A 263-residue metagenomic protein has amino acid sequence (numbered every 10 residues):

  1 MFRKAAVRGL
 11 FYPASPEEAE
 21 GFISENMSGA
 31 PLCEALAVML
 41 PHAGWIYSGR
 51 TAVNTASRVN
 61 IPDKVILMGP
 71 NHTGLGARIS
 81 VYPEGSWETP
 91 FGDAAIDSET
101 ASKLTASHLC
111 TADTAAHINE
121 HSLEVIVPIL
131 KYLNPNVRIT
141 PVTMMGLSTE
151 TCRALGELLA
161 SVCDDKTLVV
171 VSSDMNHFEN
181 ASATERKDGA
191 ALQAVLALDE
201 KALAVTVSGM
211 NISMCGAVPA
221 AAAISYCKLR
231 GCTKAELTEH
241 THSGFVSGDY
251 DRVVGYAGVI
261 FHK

Functional and structural regions predicted by a protein language model:
M1-K234, T238-S243, S247, H262: Active-site histidine-anchored catalytic micro-motif
Y250-V253: A short catalytic or substrate-binding loop motif that flags glycine-/basic-rich loops and adjacent residues that bind
Y256-F261: Short beta-strand scaffold segments in enzyme catalytic cores
